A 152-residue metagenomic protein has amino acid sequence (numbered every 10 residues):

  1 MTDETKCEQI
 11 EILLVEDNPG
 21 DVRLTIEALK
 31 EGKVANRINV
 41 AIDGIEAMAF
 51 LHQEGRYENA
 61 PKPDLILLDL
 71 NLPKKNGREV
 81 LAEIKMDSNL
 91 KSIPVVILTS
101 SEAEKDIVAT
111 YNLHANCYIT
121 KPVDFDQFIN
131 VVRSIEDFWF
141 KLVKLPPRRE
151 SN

Functional and structural regions predicted by a protein language model:
M1-L13, P19-N39, I45-M48, H52 (+2 more regions): Non-catalytic signal-transmission and effector/linker regions of two-component phosphorelay proteins
N18-D21, P73, N89, S101-K105: Negatively charged, flexible loop motifs adjacent to catalytic sites in prokaryotic signal transduction proteins
G55-P61, K85-S92, L113: Conserved phosphotransfer cores of two-component systems
L68-D69, T99: Active-site residues of response regulator receiver
L72-K75, I84: Hydrophobic residue at a beta-alpha junction that N-caps the helix immediately following a catalytic beta-strand/loop
N116: Short, glycine/charged-rich "phosphate-handling" switch motifs in NTP-dependent and phosphotransfer domains
K121: A Lys-centered signature of the CheY-like receiver
